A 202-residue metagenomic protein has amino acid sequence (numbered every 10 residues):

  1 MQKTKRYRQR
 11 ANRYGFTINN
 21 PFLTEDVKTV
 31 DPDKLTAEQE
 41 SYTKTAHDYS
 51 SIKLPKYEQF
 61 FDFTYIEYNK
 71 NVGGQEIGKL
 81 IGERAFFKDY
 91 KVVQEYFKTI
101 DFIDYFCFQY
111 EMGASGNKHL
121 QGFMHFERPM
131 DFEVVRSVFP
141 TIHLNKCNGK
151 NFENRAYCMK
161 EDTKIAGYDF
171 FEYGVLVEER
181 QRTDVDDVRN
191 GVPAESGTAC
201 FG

Functional and structural regions predicted by a protein language model:
M1-I100, E127-G202: Catalytic "initiation/cleavage/transfer" segments centered on a nucleophilic residue and adjacent nucleic-acid-engaging
I100-S115: Short, glycine- and small/hydrophobic-rich beta-strand elements in well-ordered beta-sheets
M112-G116, K146-G149: Beta->alpha loop/short-helix hinge microenvironment recognizer with preference for catalytic Tyr/His contexts
G116-K118, F132-E133: Short catalytic/ligand-binding loop motif for oxyanion handling, primarily in non-cytosolic enzymes, centered on
K118-F126: A generic structural motif
